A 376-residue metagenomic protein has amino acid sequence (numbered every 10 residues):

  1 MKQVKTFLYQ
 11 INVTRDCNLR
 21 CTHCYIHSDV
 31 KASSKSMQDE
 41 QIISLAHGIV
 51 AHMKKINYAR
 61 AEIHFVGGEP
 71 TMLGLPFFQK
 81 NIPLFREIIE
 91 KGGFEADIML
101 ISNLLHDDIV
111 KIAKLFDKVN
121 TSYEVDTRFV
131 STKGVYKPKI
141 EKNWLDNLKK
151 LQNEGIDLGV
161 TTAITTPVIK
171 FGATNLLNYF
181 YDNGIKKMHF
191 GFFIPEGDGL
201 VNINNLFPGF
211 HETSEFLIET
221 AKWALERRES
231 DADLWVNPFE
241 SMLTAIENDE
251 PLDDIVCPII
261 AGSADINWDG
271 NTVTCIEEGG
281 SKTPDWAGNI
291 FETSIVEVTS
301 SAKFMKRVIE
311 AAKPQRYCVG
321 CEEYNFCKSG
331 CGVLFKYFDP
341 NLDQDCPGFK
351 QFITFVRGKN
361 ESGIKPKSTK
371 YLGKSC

Functional and structural regions predicted by a protein language model:
M1, D269, I290, A312-C376: Radical SAM enzyme core and accessory elements
K2-Q41: Canonical Radical SAM [4Fe-4S] cluster-binding loop centered on the CxxxCxxC motif and its immediate flanking residues
V30-S36, T132-K139, N204-L206, K336-Y337: Short glycine-enriched, charge-decorated loop/helix-capping segments at active-site entrances that position
A46-V66, L73-E196, L206: Radical SAM/AdoMet-radical enzyme domain recognition
E212-I246, E277-E322: C-terminal accessory region of radical SAM enzymes
V256-A261: Short, small/polar residue-rich loop motifs at catalytic or cofactor-binding pockets
T272-V273: Hydrophobic "anchor" residues
